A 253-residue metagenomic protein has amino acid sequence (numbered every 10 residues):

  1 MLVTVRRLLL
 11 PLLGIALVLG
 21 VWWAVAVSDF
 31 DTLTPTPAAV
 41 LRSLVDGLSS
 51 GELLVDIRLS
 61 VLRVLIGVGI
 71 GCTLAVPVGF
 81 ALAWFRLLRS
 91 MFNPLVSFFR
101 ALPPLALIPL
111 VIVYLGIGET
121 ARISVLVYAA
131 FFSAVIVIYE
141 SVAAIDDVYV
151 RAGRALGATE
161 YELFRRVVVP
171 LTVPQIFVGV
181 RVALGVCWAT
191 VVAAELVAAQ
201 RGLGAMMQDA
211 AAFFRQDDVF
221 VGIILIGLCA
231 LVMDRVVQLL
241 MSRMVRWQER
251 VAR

Functional and structural regions predicted by a protein language model:
L2, V27-I70: Periplasmic/extracellular loop-to-transmembrane helix junction in inner-membrane transport proteins
L2-S28: N-terminal signal-anchor transmembrane alpha helix
I66-V96: Transmembrane-helix boundary motif in ABC transporter permease subunits
R86, A143, P174, V178 (+1 more regions): C-terminal transmembrane helix and the adjacent membrane-cytosol boundary/short C-terminal tail of inner/organellar
S97-S133, E140-S141: Generic hydrophobic transmembrane alpha-helix motif, especially the helices
I112-Y114, A189-I226, V245-R253: Glycine-rich helix-loop "coupling/hinge" segments at transmembrane-helix boundaries in multipass transporters
S124-Y128, E160-A194, V221, L225-I226 (+1 more regions): Transmembrane alpha-helices
V137, S141-V182, L203, M207: Short cytoplasmic-facing helical segments at TM-TM junctions of multi-pass membrane proteins
